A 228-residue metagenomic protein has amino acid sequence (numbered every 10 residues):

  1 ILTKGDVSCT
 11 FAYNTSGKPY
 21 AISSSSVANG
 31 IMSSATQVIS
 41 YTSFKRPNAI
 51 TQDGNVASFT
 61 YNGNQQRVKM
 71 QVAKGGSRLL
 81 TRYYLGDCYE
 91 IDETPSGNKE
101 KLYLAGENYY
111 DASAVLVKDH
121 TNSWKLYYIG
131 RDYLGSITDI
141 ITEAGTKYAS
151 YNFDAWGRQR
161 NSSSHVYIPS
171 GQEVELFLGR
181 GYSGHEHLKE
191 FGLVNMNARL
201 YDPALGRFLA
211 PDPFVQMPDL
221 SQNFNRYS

Functional and structural regions predicted by a protein language model:
I1-K4, N14-A28, Y41-A49, Y61-M70 (+6 more regions): A short glycine-rich beta-turn/N-cap micro-motif
K4-S8, N29-S34, Q52-G54, S77 (+2 more regions): Glycine-centered tight beta-turn/hairpin loop motif at sheet-sheet or coil-to-beta transitions
C9-Y13, D119-N197: A motif-centric feature for acidic-aromatic and gly/ser/thr-rich catalytic loops and repeats
P218-S221: Short linker/helix segments within small regulatory modules
